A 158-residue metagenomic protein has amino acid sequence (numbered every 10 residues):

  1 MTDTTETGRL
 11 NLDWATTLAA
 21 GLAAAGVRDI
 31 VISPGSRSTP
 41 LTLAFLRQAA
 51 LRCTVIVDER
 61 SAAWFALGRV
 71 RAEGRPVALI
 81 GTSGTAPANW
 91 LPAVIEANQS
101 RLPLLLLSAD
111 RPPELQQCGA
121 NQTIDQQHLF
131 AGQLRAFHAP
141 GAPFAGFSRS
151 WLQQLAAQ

Functional and structural regions predicted by a protein language model:
T2-Q158: N-terminal alpha/beta PP-like core and its mobile active-site loop of ThDP/TPP-dependent enzymes
